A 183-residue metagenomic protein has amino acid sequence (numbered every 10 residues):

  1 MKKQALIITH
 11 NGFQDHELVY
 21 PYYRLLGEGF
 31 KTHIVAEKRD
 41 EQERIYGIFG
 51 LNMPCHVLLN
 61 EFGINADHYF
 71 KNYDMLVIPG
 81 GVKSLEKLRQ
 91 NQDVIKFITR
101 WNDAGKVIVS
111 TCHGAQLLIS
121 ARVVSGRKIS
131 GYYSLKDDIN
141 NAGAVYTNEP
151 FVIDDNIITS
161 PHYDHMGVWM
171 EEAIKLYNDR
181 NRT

Functional and structural regions predicted by a protein language model:
M1-I108, Q116-V123, K136-T183: Extended, subdomain-level signal for the structured scaffold at the beginning of enzyme domains
C112: Catalytic nucleophile serine of serine hydrolases, specifically the conserved "nucleophile elbow" pentapeptide
G126: Exposed beta-strand and adjacent loop surfaces of beta-rich binding modules that mediate intermolecular recognition
I129: Anionic-ligand binding patches
